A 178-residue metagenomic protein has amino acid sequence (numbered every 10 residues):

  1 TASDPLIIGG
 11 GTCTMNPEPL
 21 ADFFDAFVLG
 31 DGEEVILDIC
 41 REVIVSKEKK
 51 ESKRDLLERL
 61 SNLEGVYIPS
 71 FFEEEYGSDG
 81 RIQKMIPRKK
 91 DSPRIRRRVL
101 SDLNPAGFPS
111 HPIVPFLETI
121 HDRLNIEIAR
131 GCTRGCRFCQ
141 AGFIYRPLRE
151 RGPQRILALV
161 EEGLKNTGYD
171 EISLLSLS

Functional and structural regions predicted by a protein language model:
T1-P87: Glycine-rich beta-alpha loop elements in corrinoid/cobalamin-binding modules across cobalamin-dependent enzymes
A2, L6-G9, E18-D22, E48 (+7 more regions): Generic, low-specificity signal for short hydrophobic/alpha-helical stretches with a mild N-terminal bias, encompassing
F23-A26, K53, P93, T119 (+1 more regions): A general structural-boundary detector
K49-K50, R94-V99, R149-E150: Short, exposed beta-strand "edge-strand" segments with a Pro/Gly-rich flavor and a Y/T-containing core
P69, Y76-N125: N-terminal [4Fe-4S]-dependent radical SAM core
S101-S178: Radical SAM [4Fe-4S] cluster-binding motif and immediate context
